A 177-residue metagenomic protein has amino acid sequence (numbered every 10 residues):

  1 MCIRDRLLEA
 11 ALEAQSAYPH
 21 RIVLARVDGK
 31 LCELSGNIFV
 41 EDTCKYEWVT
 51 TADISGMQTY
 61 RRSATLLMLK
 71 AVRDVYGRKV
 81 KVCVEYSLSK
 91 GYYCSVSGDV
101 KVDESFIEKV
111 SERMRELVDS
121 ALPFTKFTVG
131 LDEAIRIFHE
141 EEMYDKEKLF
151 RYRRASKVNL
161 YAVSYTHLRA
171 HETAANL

Functional and structural regions predicted by a protein language model:
M1-D5, T166-T173: Conserved small/polar residues in nucleotide/adenosyl-binding loops
R6-Q15: Short amphipathic, charge-patterned alpha-helical segments
L7, E47-G77: N-terminal catalytic cores of NTP/NDP-binding nucleotidyl/phosphoryl-transfer enzymes
A11, L66, C94, E172: Divalent metal-coordination and catalytic microenvironments
I22-S35: Short acidic beta-strand-loop surface patches of small beta-rich interaction domains
E33-Y46: Eukaryotic mixed-charge, acidic/polar low-complexity intrinsically disordered regions
Y86-C94: Short, conserved phosphate-binding/catalytic loop or strand-edge motifs used in phosphoryl-/nucleotidyl-transfer
G98-L168: Acidic low-complexity segments
